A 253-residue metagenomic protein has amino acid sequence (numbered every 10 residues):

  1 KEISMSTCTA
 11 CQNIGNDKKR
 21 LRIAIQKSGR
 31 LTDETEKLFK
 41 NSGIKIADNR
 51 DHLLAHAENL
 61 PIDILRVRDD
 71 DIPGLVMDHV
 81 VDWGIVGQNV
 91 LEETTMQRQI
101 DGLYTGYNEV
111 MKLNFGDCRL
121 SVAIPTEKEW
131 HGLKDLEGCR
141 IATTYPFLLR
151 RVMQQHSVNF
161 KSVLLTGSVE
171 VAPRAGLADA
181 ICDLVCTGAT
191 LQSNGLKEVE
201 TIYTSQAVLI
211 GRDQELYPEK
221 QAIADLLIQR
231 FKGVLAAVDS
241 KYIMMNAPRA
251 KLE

Functional and structural regions predicted by a protein language model:
S6-P61, L65-R66, V86-N114, R119 (+1 more regions): Small-molecule-sensing regulatory modules
P61-W83: Short, structured active-site "lid" loops
G74, R119-A123: Signature of uroporphyrinogen-III synthase
